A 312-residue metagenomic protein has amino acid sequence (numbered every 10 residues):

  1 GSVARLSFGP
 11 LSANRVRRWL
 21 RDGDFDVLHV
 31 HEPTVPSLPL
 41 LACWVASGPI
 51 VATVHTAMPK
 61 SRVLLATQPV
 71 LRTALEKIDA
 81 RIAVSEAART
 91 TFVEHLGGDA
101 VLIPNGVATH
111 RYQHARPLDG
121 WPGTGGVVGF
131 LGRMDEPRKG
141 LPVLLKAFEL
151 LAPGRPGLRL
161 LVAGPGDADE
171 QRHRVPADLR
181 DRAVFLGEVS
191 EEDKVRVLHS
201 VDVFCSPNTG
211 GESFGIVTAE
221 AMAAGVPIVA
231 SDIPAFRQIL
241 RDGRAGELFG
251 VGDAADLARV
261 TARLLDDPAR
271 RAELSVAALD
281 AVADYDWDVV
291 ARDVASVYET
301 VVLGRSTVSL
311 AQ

Functional and structural regions predicted by a protein language model:
W44, M58-R81, E94-H95: Membrane-proximal helix-turn-helix segments that form the acceptor-binding/catalytic region of lipid-linked
A87, G106: Carbohydrate-associated surface elements
D119-K139, L145-E149, L161: Conserved donor-binding/catalytic core segment of Leloir-type glycosyltransferases
L131-G132, R159-R172, G187: Glycosyltransferase donor-sugar binding loop
R172-V195: Nucleotide-activated donor-binding/catalytic signature segment of Leloir-type glycosyltransferases, i.e., the conserved
V203, P227-A230: Short hydrophobic beta-strand element within catalytic cores of glycosyltransferases and related nucleotide-activated
D242-G243, E247-A254, R263-A269: Conserved acidic donor-binding segment of nucleotide-sugar-dependent glycosyltransferases
D256, R270-D284, D293-S296: A short, well-ordered alpha-helix in the C-terminal region of glycosyltransferases
